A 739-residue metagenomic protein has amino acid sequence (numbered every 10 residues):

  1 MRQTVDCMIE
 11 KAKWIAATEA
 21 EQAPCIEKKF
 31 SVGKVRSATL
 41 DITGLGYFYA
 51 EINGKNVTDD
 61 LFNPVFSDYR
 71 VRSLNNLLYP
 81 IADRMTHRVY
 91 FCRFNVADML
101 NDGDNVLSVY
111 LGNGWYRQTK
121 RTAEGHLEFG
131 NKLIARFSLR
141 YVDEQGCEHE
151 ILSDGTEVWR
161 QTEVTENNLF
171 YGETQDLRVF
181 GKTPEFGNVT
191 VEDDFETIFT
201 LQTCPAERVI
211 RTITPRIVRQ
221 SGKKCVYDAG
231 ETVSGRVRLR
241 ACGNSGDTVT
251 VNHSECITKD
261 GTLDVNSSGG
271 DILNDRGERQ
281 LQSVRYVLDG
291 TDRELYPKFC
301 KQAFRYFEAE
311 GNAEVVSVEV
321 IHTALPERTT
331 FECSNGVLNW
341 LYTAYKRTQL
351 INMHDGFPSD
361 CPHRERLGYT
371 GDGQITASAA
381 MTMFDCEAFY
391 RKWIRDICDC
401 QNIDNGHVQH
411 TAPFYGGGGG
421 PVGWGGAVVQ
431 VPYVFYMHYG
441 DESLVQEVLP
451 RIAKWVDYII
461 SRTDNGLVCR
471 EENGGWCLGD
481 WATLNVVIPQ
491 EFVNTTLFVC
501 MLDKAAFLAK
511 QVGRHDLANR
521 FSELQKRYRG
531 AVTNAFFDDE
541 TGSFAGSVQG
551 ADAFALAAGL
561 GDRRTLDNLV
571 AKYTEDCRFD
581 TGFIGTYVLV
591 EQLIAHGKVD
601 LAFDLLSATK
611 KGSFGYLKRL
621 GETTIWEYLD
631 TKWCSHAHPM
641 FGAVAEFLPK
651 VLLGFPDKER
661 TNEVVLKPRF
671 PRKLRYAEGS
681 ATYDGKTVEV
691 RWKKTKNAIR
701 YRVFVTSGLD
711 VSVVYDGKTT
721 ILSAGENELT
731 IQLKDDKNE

Functional and structural regions predicted by a protein language model:
M1-H363, G371, A388-R391, V408-P413 (+2 more regions): Extracellular/oxidizing-compartment recognition motifs
A23, T43, H87-V89, L100 (+19 more regions): Active-site-proximal structural scaffolding
T39-I42, R236-S245, T250-E255, F307 (+6 more regions): Alpha-helical support elements that line or immediately flank enzyme active sites and cofactor-binding pockets
Y47, V315-A344, T348-I351, F357-H410 (+9 more regions): Active-site acid/base region of carbohydrate-active enzymes
Y47-Y49, T58-D59, V65-F66, W115-Q118 (+11 more regions): Flexible loop/turn segments at secondary-structure boundaries
L107, L169-R178, R364-E365, M383 (+5 more regions): C-terminal capping/lid segments that line or modulate ligand- or cofactor-binding pockets
L127, N131-S138, E150-F180, F199-C204 (+2 more regions): Non-catalytic C-terminal accessory modules of carbohydrate-active enzymes
R238-T262, D292-P297, V315, V320-L325 (+12 more regions): Acidic, mature catalytic/reactive cores of soluble proteins
